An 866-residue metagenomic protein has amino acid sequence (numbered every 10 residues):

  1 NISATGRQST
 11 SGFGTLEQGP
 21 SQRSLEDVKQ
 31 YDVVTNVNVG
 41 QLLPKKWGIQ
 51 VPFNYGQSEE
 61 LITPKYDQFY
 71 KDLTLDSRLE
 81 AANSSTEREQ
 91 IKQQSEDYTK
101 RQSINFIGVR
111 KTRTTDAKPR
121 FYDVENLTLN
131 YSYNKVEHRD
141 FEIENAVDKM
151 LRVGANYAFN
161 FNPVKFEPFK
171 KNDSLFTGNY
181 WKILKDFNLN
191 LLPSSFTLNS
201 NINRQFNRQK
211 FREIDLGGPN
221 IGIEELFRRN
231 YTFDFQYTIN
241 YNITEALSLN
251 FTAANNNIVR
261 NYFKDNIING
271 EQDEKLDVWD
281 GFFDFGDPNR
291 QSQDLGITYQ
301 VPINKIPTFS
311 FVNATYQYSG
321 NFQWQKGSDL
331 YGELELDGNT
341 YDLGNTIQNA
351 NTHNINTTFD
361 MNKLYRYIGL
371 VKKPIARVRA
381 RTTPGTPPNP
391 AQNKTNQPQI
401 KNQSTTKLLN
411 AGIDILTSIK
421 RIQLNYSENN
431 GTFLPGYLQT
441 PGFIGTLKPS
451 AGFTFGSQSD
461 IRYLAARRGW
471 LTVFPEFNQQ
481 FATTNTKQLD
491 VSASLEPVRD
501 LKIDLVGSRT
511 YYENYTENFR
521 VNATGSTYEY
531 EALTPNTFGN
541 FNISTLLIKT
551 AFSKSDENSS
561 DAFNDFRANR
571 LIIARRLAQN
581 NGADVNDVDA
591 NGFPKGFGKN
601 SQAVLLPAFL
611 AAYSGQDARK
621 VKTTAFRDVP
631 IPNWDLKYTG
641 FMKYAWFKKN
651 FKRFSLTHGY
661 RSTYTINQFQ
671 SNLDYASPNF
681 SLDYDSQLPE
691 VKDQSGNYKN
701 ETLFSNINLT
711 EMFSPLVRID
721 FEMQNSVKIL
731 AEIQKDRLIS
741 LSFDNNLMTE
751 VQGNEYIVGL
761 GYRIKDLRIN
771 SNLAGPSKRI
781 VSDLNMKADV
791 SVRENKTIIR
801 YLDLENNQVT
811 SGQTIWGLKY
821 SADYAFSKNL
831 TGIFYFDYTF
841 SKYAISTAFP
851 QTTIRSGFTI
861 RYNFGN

Functional and structural regions predicted by a protein language model:
N1-N866: Exposed, low-structure sequence patches enriched in small/polar residues
